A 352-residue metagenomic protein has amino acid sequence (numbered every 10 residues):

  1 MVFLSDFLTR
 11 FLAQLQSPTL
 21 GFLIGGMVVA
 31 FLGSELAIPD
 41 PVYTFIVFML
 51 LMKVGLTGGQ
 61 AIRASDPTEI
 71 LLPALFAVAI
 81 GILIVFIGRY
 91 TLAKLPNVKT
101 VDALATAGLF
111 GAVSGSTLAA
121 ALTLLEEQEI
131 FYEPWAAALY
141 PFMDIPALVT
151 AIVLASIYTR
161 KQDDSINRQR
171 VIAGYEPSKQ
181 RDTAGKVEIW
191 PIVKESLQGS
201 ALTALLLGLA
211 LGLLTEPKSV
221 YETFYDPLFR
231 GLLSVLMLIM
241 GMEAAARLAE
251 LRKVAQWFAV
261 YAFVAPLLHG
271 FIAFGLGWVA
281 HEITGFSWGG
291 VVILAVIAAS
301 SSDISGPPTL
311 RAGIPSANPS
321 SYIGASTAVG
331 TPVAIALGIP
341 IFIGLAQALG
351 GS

Functional and structural regions predicted by a protein language model:
V2-M27, D40, P67-L228, L232 (+2 more regions): Alpha-helical transmembrane segments of multi-pass small-molecule/ion transporters
F22, I46-M49, K53: Hydrophobic alpha-helical transmembrane segments of polytopic
V28-F48, A64: Membrane-interface helix-loop junction between the first two transmembrane segments
E35-L36, Q60, A244-W257, S316 (+1 more regions): Juxtamembrane membrane-water interface segments of multi-pass membrane proteins, especially cytoplasmic-side
Y43-I46, A201, F258: Membrane-interfacial loop-to-transmembrane alpha-helix junctions, especially the N-terminal start
L50, V54-T57, S116, L236 (+1 more regions): Helical transmembrane-bundle signal
M52, L56-I82, R247-V260, G275-E282: Helix-loop-helix hairpins and the membrane-proximal interhelical loops of multi-pass alpha-helical transport proteins
